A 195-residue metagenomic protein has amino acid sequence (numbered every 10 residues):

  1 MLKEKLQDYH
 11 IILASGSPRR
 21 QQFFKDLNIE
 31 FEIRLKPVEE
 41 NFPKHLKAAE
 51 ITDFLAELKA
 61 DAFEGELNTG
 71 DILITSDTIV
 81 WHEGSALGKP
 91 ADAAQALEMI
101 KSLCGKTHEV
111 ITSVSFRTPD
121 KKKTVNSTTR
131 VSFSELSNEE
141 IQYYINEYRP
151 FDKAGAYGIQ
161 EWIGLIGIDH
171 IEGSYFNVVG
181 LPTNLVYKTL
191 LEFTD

Functional and structural regions predicted by a protein language model:
L2-I12, L46-D195: Anionic-ligand binding patches
L2-I29: N-terminal beta1-alpha1 ligand-phosphate binding loop
G16, K36, P119: Cofactor-binding loop segments of dinucleotide-utilizing enzymes, especially the Rossmann-like FAD- and NAD(P)+-binding
R19, V38, P182: A generic "binding-loop/recognition-motif" signal
Q22-D26, P43, E66: Short loop/helix-cap segments at secondary-structure boundaries that form the rim of catalytic
E32-N41: A short beta-strand-loop structural module common to alpha/beta enzyme folds
